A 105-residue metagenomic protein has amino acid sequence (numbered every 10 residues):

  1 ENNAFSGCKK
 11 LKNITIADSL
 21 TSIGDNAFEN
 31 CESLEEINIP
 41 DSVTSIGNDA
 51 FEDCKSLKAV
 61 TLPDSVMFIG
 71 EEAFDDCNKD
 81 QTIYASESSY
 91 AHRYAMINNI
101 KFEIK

Functional and structural regions predicted by a protein language model:
E1-S6, G24-E29, E35, G47-E52 (+1 more regions): Consensus positions within tandem repeat domains that build extended binding/scaffold surfaces
C8-S22, E32-S45, K55-F68, N78-R93 (+1 more regions): Structural signature of tandem-repeat unit edges
